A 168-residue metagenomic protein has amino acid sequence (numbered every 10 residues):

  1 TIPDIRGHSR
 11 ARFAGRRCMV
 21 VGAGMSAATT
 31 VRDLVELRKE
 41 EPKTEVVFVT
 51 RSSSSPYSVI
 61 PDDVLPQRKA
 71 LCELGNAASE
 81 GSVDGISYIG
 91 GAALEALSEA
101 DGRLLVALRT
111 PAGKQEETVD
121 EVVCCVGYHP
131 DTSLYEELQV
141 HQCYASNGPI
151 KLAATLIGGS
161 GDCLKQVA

Functional and structural regions predicted by a protein language model:
T1-L37, V46, S146-L152, A168: Glycine-rich dinucleotide-binding loop and its adjacent helix/turn
E36-Y144, P149: A Rossmann-like FAD-binding core segment of flavoenzymes
H129, Y135, S146-A168: C-terminal, flexible cofactor-proximal segment of oxidoreductases
